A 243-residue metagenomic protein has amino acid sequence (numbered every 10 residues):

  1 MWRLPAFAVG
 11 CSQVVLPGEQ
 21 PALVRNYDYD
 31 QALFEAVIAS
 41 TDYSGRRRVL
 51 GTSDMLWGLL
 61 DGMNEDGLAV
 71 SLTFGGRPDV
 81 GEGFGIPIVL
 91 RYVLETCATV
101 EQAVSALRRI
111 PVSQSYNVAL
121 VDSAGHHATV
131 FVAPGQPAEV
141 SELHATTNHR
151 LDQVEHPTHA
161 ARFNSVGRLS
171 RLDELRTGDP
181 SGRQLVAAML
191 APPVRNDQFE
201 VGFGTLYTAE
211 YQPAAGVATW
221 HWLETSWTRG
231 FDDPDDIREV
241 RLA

Functional and structural regions predicted by a protein language model:
M1, P17-A243: C-terminal, well-structured catalytic/ligand-binding subdomain of enzymes
M1-P17: Long amphipathic N-terminal alpha/beta scaffold segment
